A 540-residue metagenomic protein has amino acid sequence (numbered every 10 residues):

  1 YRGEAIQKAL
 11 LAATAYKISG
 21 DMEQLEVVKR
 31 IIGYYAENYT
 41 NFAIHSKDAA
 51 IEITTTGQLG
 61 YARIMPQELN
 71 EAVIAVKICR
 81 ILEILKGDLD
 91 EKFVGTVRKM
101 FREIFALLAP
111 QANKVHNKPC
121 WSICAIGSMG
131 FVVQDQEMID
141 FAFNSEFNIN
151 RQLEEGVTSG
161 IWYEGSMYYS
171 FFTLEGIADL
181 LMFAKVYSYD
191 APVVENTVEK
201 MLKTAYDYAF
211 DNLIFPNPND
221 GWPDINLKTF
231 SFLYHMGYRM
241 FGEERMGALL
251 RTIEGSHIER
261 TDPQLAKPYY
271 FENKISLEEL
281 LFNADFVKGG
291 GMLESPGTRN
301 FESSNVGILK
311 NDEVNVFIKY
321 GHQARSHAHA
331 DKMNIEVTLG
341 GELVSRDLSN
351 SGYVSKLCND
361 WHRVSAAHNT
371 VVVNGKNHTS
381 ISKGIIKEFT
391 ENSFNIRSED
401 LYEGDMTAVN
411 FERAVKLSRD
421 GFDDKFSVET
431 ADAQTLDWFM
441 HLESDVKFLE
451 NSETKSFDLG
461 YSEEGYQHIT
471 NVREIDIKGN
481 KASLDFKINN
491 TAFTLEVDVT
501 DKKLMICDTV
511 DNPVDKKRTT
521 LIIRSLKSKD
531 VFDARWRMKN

Functional and structural regions predicted by a protein language model:
Y1, H45-A62, F241-E243, L249-T261 (+1 more regions): Charged, glycine/proline-rich intrinsically disordered loops and linkers
R2-Y206, I214, G221: Aromatic-lined, polymer-binding surfaces characteristic of secreted/periplasmic polysaccharide-degrading enzymes
I74, S122, M201, S303-N305 (+5 more regions): Residues that flank catalytic or metal-binding motifs in active/ligand-binding sites
K114-K118, Y169-S170, H327-K332, H368-N369: Histidine-centered active-site/metal-ligand motif
G127, F172-V344, L526: Carbohydrate-active enzyme catalytic cores, enriched for enzymes that act on polyanionic acidic polysaccharides
S345-N350: Catalytic Cys-His active-site segments of thiol-dependent hydrolases/isopeptidases
S351-N540: CBM-like, beta-strand-rich accessory domains located in the C-terminal region of large, secreted polysaccharide-active
